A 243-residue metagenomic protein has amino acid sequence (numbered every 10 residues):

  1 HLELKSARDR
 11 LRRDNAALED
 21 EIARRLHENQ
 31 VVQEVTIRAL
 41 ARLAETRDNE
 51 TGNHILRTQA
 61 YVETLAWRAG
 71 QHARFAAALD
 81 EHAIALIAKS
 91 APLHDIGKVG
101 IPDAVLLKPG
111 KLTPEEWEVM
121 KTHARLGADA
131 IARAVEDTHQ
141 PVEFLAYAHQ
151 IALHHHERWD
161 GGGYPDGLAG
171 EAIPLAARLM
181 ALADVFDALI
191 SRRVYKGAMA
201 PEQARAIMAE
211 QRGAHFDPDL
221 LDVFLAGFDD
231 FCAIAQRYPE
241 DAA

Functional and structural regions predicted by a protein language model:
L2-K5, I190: Protein kinase-like catalytic domain
L4, R8-L11, N15-L18, I22-R25 (+2 more regions): Heptad-repeat alpha-helical coiled-coil signal-transmission segments
E34, A41, E45-A243: Metal-dependent catalytic cores of enzymes that make or break cyclic nucleotides and related phosphoester linkages
